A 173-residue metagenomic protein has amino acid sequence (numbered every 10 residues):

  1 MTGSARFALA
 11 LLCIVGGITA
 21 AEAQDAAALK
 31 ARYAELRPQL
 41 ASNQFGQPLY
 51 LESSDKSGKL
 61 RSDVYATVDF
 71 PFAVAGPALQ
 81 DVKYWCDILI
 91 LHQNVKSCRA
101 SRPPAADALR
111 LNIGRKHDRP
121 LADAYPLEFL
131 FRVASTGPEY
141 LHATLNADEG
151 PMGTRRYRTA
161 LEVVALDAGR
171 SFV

Functional and structural regions predicted by a protein language model:
M1-L9: Bacterial N-terminal signal peptides that target proteins for export
A8-G17: Bacterial N-terminal signal peptides
I18-A23: Sec/Tat signal peptide C-region and signal peptidase I cleavage site
Q24-L121: Hydrophobic ligand-binding cavity/cleft-lining segments
F45-P48, H142-V173: Beta-strand/loop substructures that line and gate deep hydrophobic ligand-binding cavities in soluble
K59-Y65, A108, Y140, R158 (+1 more regions): Intrinsic-disorder/low-complexity, polar/charged segments enriched in Ser/Thr/Lys/Arg/Asp/Glu/Gln
Y65-T67, R132, E162-V164: Generic structural detector for well-ordered beta-strands
N94-R158: Glycine-rich portal/gate segments that line the openings of hydrophobic small-molecule binding cavities
